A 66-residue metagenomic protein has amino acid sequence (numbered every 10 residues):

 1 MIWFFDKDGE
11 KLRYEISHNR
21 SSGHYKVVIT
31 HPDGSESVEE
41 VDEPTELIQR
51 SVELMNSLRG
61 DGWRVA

Functional and structural regions predicted by a protein language model:
M1-Y25: Short N-terminal "domain-start" leader segments that mark the transition from disordered tails or signal peptides into
L12, G23, E40-V41, S51: Hydrophobic alpha-helical segments and their boundary regions
S17, T30, V52: Surface loops and adjacent helix of pleckstrin homology
Y25-V27, H31: Positively charged, aromatic-enriched nucleic acid-contacting surfaces
P32-E46: A short, exposed loop/beta-hairpin motif centered on an aromatic-Gly-Thr core
D42-D61: A short, charged, amphipathic alpha-helix used as a generic interaction element across diverse proteins
W63-A66: Short, charged, intrinsically disordered terminal tails
